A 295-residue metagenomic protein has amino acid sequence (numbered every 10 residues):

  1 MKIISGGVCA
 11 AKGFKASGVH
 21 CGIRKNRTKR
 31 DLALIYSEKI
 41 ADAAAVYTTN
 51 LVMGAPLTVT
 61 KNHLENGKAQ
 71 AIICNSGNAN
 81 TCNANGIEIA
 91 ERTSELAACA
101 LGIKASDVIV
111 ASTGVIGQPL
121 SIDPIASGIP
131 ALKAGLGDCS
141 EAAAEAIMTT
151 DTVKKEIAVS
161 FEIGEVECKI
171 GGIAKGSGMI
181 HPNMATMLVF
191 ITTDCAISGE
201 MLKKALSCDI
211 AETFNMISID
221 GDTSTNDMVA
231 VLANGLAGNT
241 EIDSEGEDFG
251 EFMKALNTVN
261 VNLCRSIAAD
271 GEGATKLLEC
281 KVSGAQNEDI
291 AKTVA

Functional and structural regions predicted by a protein language model:
M1-T48, V52: N-terminal amphipathic/basic leader segments beginning at the initiator methionine
L32-E38, K61-H63, I73, V159-I163 (+3 more regions): Short beta-strand elements
I35-R92, A100, I109, P182-L202: Glycine-rich phosphate/pyrophosphate-binding loop regions near the starts of catalytic domains
K61-N66, A98-A105, R265-E272: Phosphate/pyrophosphate-binding loops at sites that engage ATP/ADP/AMP, CoA/4′-phosphopantetheine, polyphosphate
I72, S76-A84, S106-S127, S218-E241 (+1 more regions): Short, surface-exposed loop/turn segments at secondary-structure boundaries that line and modulate
N80-T81, G178-M179, I197-G199, M216 (+2 more regions): Short beta-strands and strand-coil junctions in structured, solvent-facing domains, enriched
E88-R92, L96-F214, I219, S224: Glycine-rich, mobile lid/loop segments that gate access to catalytic sites or pores
N234-A295: A glycine- and small/hydrophobic-rich beta-loop-beta segment that serves as a flexible "lid/hinge" or phosphate-binding
